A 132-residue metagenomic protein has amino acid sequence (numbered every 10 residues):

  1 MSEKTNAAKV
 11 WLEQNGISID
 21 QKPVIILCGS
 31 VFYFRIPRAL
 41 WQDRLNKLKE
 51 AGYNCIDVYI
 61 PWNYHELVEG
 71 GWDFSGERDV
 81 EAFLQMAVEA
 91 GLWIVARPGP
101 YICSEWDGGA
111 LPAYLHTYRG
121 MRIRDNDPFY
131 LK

Functional and structural regions predicted by a protein language model:
M1-C55, Q85, W93: N-terminal carbohydrate-binding accessory modules
E3-A7, E13, E89-L92, I102-K132: Active-site region of glycoside hydrolase catalytic domains
I26-P37, W62-D79, T117-K132: The substrate-binding groove and active-site-proximal loops of carbohydrate-active enzymes, especially glycoside
Q42-L115: Aromatic-lined substrate-binding rim segments of carbohydrate-active enzymes
